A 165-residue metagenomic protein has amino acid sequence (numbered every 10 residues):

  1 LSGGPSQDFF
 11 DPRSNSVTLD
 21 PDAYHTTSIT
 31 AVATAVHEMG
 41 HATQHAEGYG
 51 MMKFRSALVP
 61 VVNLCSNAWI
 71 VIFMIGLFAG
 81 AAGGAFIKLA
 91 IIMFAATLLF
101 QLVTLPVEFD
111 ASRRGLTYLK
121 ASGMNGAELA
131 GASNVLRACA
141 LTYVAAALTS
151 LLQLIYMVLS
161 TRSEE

Functional and structural regions predicted by a protein language model:
L1-C65, L99-E165: Polar-ligand-bearing catalytic/cofactor-coordination segments of membrane-embedded or membrane-tethered inner-membrane
V61-S112: Hydrophobic transmembrane alpha-helical segments that form the core helix bundle of multi-pass membrane enzymes
